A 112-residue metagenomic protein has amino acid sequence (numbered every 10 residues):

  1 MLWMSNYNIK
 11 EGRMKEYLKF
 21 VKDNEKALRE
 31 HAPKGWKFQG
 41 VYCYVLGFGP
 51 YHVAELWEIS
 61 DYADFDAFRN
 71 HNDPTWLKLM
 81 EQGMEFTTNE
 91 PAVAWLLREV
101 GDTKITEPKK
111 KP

Functional and structural regions predicted by a protein language model:
M1, L46-G49: Short, flexible turn/loop "capping" segments at secondary-structure junctions
M1-N8, A54: Active-site-flanking beta-strand signature of metal-NTP-handling nucleotidyl enzymes and homologous cyclase-like
M4-N6, V93-V100: Short amphipathic
I9-K19: Short, surface-exposed ligand-recognition loops at beta-strand->loop->(often short) alpha-helix junctions that present
K10, Y44-G47: Short, solvent-exposed aromatic-acidic interface loops
M14, S60-Y62, G101-D102: A short, structured loop/turn motif at beta-sheet edges
D23-G40, F48, L56-L97: An amphipathic, aromatic/His-enriched active-site/gating alpha helix that lines ligand/cofactor pockets
L97-P112: Acidic/histidine-enriched, glycine/proline-rich intrinsically disordered or flexible terminal extensions
